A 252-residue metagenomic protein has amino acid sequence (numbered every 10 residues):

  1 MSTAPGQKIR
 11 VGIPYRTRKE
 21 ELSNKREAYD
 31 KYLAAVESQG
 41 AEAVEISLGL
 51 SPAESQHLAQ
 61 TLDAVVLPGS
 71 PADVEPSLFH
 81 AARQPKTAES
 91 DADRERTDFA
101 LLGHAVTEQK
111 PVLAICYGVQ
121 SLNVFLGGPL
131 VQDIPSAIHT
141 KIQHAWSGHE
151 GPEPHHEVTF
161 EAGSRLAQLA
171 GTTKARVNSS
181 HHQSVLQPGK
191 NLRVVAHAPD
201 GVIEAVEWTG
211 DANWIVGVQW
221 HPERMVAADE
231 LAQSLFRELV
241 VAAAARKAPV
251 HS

Functional and structural regions predicted by a protein language model:
M1-L113, V124-F125, V131, P135-A170 (+4 more regions): N-terminal beta1-alpha1 cap of cysteine-dependent amidohydrolase-like domains
A114, V119: Glycine-rich beta-to-alpha active-site loop
V216-W220: Active-site-proximal beta-strand elements of phosphoester/diester hydrolases
